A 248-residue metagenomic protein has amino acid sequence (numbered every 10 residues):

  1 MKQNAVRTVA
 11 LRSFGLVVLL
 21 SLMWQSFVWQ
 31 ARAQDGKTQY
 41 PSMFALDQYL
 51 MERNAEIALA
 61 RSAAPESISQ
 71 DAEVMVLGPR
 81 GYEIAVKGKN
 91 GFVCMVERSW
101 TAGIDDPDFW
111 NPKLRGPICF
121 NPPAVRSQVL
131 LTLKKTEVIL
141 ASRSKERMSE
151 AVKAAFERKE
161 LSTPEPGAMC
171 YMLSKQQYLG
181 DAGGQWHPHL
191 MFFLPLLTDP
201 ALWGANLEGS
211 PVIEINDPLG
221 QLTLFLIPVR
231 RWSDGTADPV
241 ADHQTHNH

Functional and structural regions predicted by a protein language model:
M1-L11: N-terminal secretory signal peptides that target proteins for export/translocation
A10-S13, P65: Glycine-centered flexibility motif
S13-S26: Bacterial N-terminal signal peptides
F27-A33: Sec/Tat signal peptide C-region and signal peptidase I cleavage site
D35-H248: Primary mode marks residue(s) on the alpha4-beta5-alpha5 output face of response regulator receiver
